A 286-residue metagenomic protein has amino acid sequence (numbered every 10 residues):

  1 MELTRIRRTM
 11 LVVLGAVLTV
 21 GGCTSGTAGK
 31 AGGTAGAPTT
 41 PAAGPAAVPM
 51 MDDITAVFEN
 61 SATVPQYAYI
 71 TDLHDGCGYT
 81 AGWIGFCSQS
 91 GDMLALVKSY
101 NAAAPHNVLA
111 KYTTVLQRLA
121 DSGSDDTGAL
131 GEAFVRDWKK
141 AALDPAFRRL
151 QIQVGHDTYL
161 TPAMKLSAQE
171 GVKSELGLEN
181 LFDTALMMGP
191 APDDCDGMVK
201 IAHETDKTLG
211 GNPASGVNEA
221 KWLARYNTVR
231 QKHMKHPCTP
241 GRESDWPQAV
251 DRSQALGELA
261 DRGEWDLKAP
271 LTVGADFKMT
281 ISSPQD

Functional and structural regions predicted by a protein language model:
E2-M10: Bacterial N-terminal signal peptides that target proteins for export
V12-G21: Bacterial N-terminal signal peptides
V20-T40: C-terminal region of N-terminal signal peptides and the immediate post-cleavage residues of exported proteins
A37-A146, L150-G171, L176-D286: Cell-wall polysaccharide-cleaving catalytic domain and substrate-binding groove, primarily in peptidoglycan/chitin
